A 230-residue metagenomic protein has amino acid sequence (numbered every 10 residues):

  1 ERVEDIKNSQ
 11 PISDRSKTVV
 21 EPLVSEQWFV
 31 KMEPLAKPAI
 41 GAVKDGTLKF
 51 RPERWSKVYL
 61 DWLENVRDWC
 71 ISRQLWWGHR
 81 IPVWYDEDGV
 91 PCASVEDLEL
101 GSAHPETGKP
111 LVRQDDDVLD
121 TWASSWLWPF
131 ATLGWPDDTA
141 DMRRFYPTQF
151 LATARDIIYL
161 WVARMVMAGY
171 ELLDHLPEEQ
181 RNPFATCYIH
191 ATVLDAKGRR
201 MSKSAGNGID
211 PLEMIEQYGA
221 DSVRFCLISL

Functional and structural regions predicted by a protein language model:
E1-E87, R199, A205-L230: Residue patterns forming the tRNA-binding/recognition surfaces of aminoacyl-tRNA synthetases and related DALR
Q74-G78, P82-L230: Alpha-helical recognition segments enriched in aromatics with Gly/Pro capping that present substrate-recognition
